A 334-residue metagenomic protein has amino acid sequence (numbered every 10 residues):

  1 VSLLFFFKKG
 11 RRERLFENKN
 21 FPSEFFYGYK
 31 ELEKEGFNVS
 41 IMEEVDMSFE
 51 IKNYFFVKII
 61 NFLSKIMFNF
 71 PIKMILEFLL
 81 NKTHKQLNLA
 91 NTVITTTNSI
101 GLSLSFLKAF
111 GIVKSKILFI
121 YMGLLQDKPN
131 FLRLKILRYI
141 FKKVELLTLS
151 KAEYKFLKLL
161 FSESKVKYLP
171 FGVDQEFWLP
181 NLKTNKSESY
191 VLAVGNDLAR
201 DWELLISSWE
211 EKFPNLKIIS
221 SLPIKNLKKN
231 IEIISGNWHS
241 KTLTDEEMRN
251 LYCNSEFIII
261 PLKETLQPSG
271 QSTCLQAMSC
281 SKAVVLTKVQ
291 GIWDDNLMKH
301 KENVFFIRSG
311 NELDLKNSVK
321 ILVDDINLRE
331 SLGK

Functional and structural regions predicted by a protein language model:
V1-M47, K85-A90, E210-E211: N-terminal subdomain of nucleotide-sugar transferases
E24, K186-E246: Conserved catalytic-core segment of nucleotide-activated headgroup transferases in glycan assembly
Y27, N81-L89, I112-V113, L124-T148: Membrane-proximal helix-turn-helix segments that form the acceptor-binding/catalytic region of lipid-linked
T95-I100: Short His-centered aromatic/hydrophobic patch
K155-K158, V173-E188, L227-K228: Acidic anion/phosphate-binding donor-loop and adjacent secondary structure in glycosyltransferase catalytic cores
N196, M298-E312, V319-I326: Conserved acidic donor-binding segment of nucleotide-sugar-dependent glycosyltransferases
N250-S269, K282: Acidic donor-binding loop of glycosyltransferase active sites
C253-S255, T273-K288, I307: Conserved donor-binding/catalytic loop of nucleotide-activated donor transferases
